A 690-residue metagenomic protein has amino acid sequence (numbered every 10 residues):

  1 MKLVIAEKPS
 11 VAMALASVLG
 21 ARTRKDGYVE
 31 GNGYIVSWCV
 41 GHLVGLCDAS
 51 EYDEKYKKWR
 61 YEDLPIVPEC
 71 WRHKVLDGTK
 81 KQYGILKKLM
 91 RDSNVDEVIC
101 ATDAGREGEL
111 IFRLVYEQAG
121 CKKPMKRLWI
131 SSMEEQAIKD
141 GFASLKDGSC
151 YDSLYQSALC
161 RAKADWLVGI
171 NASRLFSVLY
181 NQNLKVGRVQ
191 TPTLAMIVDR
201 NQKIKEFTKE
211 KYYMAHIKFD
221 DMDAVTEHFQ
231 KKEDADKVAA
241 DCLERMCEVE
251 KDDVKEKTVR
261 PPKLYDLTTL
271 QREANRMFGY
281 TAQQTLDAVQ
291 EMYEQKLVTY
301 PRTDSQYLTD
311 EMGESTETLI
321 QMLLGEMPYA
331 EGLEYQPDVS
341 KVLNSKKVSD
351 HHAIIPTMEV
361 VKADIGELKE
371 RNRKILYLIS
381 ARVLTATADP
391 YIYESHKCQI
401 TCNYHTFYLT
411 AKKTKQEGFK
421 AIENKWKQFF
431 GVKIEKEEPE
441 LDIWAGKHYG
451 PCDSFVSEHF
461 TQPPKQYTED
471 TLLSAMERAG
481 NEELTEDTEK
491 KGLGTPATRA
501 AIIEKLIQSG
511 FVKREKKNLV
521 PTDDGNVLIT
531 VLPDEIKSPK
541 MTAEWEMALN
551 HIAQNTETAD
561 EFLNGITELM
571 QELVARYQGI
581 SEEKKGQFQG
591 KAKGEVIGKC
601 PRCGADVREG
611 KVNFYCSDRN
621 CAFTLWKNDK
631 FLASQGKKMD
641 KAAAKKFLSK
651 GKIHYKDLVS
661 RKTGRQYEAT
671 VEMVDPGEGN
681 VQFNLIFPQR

Functional and structural regions predicted by a protein language model:
M1-A162, W166, E437, P463: Intrinsically disordered, low-complexity regulatory segments
M1-L3, A101-A104, N181-K185, V254-K263 (+3 more regions): Conserved short loop/turn motifs at secondary-structure junctions
K2-L3, T79, M90, Q118 (+5 more regions): Basic, low-complexity terminal or inter-domain segments flanking catalytic cores
P9-A16, G33-V36, V40, L76-K87 (+18 more regions): Amphipathic alpha-helical transducer elements in NTP-driven molecular machines
S93, E135-F219, V254-T258: C-terminal or mid-to-C-terminal helical accessory/interaction module adjacent to the motor/catalytic core
K232-Y265, Q271: Metal- or metallocofactor-binding catalytic centers and their adjacent structured scaffolds across diverse enzyme
Q295-P301: Secretory-pathway/luminal and periplasmic proteins that interact with or process carbohydrate-rich
